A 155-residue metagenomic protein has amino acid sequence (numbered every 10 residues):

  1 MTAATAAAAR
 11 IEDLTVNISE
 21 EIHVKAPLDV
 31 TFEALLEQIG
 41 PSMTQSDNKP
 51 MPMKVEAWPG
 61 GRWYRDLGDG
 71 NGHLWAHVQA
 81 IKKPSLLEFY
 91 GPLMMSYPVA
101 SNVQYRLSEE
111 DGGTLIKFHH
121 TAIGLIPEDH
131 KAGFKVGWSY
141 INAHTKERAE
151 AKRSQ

Functional and structural regions predicted by a protein language model:
T2-A4, A122-Q155: A conserved amphipathic terminal alpha-helix motif
T2-M51: Hydrophobic ligand-binding cavity/cleft-lining segments
S19, E37-W75, P84-L86, Q155: Short beta-edge strand/loop motif at the mouth of beta-sheet-based domains
E20-I22, M53, W75-A80, S101-E109: Hydrophobic/aromatic beta-strand elements that line small-molecule binding cavities or substrate pockets in beta-rich
V24-V30, Q79-S85, R106-L115: A short, structured loop/turn motif at beta-sheet edges
T31-L35, W63, V78, F89 (+3 more regions): Hydrophobic pocket/interface hotspot
G70, M95-V99: Short glycine/serine/proline-enriched coil/turn segments at secondary-structure junctions
L93-S96, H119-L125: Short, solvent-exposed aromatic-acidic interface loops
